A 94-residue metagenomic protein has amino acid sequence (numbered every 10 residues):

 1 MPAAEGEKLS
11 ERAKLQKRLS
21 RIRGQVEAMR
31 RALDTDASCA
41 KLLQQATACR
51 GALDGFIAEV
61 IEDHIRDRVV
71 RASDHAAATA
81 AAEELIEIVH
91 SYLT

Functional and structural regions predicted by a protein language model:
M1-T94: Solvent-exposed interaction patches of small proteins and small membrane subunits
